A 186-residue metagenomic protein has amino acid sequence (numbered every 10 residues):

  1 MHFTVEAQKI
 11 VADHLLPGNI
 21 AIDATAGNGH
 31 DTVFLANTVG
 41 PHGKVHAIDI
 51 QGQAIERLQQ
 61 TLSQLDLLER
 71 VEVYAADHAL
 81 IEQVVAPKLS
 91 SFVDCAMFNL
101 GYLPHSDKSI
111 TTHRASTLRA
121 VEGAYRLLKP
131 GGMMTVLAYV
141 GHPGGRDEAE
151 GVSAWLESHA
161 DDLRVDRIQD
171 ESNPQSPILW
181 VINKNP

Functional and structural regions predicted by a protein language model:
M1-A24, H30-V33, N37-T38: S-adenosyl-L-methionine
P17-G18, G40-G43, L128-M134: Short glycine-dipeptide loop
T25, A120, L127-A138: Conserved beta-strand signature within the Rossmann-like core of class I S-adenosyl-L-methionine
G27, Y102-L103, Y139-P143: Short "lid" loop at the C-terminus of a central beta-strand within the Rossmann-like core of SAM-dependent
K44-D49: Conserved SAM-binding motif I beta-strand of class I
I55-S91: S-adenosyl-L-methionine
F98-A120: Mobile active-site "lid"/loop adjacent to the S-adenosyl-L-methionine
H142-P186: Class I S-adenosyl-L-methionine
